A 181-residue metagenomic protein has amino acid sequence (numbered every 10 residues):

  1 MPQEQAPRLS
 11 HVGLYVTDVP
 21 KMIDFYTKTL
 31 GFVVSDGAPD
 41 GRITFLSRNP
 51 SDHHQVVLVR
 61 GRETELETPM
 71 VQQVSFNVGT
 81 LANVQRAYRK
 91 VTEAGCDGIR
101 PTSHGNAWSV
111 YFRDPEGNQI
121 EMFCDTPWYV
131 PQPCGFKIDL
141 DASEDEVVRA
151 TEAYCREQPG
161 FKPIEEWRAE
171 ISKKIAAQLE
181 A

Functional and structural regions predicted by a protein language model:
M1, V59-T64: Short beta-strand/turn micro-motifs at beta-sheet edges
M1-L9: Short, extreme N-terminal leader segments that mark the start of a protein/domain
Q3, L14-Q55: Core segments of cupin and vicinal oxygen chelate
P7, R42-H54, E63, Q72-Q73 (+1 more regions): Active-site-adjacent scaffolding segments
P7, V16-P20, S75-Q119, C124-V130 (+1 more regions): Vicinal oxygen chelate
S47, V59, R113: Residue-level detector of conserved, well-ordered beta-strand and adjacent loop positions that form binding/recognition
V56-V59, E121: Conserved beta-strand in the GNAT
L58, E67-F76: A broadly used, surface-exposed interaction patch
